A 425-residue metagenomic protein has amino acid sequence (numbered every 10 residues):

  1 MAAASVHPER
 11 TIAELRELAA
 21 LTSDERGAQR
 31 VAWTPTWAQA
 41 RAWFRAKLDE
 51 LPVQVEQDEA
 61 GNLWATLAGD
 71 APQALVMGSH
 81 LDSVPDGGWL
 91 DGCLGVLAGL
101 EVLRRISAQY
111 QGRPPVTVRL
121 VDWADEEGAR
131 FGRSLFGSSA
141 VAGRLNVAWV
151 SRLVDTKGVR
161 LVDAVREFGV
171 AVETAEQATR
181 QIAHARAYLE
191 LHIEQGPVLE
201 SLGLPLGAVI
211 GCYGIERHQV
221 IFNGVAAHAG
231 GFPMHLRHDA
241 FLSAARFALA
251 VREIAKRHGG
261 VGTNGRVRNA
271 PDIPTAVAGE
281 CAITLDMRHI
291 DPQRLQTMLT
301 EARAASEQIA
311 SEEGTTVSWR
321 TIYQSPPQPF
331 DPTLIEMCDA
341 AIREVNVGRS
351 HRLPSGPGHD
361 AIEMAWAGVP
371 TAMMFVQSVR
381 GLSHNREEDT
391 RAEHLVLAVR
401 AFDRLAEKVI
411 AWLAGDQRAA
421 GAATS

Functional and structural regions predicted by a protein language model:
A2-P35, L382-S383: N-terminal capping segment at the start of a domain
T11, E17-L21, G78-S79, G279 (+1 more regions): Zn-dependent metallopeptidase/amidohydrolase metal-coordination segment
S23-A68: A non-catalytic alpha/beta surface segment that caps or lines the substrate-entry region of metallo-dependent hydrolase
Q29-W33, G265-I273, I283-D291, T316-I335 (+1 more regions): A short beta-alpha structural unit
L51, E59, L63-L94, G99: Catalytic-core environment of secreted peptidases
M77, G87-E127, E216-F222, H228-I254 (+3 more regions): Alpha-helical metal-binding/catalytic segments enriched in His/Glu/Asp
D125-E126, G132-Q293: Midchain, well-structured core segments that form catalytic/ion-binding scaffolds
I210, H228, F232-R257, A304 (+1 more regions): His/Asp/Glu-rich mid-to-C-terminal helical/loop segments that flank catalytic regions of hydrolases
